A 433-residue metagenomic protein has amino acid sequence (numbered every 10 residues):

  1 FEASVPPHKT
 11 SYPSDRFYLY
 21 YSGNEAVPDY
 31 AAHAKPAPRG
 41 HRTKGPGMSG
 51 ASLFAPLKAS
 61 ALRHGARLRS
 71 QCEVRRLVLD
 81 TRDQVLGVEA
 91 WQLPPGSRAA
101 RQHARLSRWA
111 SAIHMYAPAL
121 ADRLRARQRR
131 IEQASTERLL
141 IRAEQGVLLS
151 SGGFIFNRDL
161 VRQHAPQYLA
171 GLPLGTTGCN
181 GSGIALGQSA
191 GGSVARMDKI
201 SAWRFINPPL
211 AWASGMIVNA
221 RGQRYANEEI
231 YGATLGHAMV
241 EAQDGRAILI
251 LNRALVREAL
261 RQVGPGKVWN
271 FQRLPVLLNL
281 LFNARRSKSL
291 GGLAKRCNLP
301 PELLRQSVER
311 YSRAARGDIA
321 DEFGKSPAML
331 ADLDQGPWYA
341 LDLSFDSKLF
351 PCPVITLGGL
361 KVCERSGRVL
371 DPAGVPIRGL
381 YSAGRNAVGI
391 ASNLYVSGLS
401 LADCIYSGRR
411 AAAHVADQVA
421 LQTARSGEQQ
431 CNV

Functional and structural regions predicted by a protein language model:
F1-E137, R158, A315-A340: Conserved redox-cofactor binding core of oxidoreductases
M48, G96-F205, G367, S407-R410: Glycine-rich loop(s) and the adjacent beta-strand/alpha-helix scaffold that form part
L139, L260, P265-G266, R273 (+2 more regions): C-terminal structured subdomain/cap of oxidoreductase catalytic cores
G183-S193, C297, R305-V308, C404-A424: Internal hydrophobic alpha-helix adjacent to the cofactor/substrate pocket in enzyme cavities
I184, S193-L299, L303: An anion/pyrophosphate-binding glycine-rich loop and adjacent beta-alpha core in soluble alpha-beta enzymes
V194-A211, A413-V433: Active-site-proximal substrate-binding core of FAD-dependent oxidoreductases
I200-N207, A233-G236, D346, P353-L357 (+1 more regions): Glycine-rich phosphate/pyrophosphate-binding beta-alpha loops
L303-I390: A glycine-rich dinucleotide-binding beta-alpha-beta segment and adjacent secondary-structure elements that constitute
